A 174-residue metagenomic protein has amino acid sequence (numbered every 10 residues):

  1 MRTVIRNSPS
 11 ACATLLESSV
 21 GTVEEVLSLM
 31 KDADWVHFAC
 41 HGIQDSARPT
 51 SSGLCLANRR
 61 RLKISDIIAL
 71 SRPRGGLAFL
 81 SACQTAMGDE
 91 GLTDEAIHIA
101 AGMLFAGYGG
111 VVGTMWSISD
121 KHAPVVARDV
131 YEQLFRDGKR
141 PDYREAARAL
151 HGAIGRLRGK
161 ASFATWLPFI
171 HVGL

Functional and structural regions predicted by a protein language model:
M1-L174: Catalytic cores of enzymes
